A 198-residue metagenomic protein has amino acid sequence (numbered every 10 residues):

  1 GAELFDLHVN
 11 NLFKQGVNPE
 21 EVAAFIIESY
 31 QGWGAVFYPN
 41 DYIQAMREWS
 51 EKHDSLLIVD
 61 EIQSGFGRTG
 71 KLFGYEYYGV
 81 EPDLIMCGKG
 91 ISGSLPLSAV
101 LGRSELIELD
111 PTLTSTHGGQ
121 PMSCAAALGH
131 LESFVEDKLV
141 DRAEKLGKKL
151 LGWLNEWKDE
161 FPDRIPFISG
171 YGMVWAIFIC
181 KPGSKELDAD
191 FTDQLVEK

Functional and structural regions predicted by a protein language model:
G1-K198: Conserved N-terminal phosphate-binding loop of PLP-dependent enzymes in the Aspartate aminotransferase
